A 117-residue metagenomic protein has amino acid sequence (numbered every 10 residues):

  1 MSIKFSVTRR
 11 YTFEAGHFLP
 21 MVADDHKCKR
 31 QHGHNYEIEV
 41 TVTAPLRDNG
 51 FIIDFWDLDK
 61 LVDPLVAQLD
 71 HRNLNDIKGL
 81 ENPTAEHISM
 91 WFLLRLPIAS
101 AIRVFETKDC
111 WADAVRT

Functional and structural regions predicted by a protein language model:
M1-T117: Charge-rich, low-complexity N-terminal segments
